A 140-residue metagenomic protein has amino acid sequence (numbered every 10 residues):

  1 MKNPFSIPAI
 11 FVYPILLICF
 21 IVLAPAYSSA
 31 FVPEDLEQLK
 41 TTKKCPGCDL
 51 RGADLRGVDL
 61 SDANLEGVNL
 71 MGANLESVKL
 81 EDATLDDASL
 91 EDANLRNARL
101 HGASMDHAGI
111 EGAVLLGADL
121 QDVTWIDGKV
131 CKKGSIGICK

Functional and structural regions predicted by a protein language model:
K2-P14: Bacterial N-terminal signal peptides that target proteins for export
L16-C19: Hydrophobic membrane-insertion alpha-helices, especially the h-region of bacterial N-terminal signal peptides
S29-K140: Tandem repeat scaffolds
